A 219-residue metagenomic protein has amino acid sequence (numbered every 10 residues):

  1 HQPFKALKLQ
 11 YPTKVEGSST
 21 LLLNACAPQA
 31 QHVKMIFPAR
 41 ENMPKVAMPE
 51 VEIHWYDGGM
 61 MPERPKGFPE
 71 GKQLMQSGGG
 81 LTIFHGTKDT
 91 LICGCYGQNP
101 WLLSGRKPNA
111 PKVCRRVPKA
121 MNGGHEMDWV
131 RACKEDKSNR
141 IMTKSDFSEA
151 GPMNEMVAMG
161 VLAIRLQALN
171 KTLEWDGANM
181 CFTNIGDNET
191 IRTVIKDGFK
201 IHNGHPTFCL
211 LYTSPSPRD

Functional and structural regions predicted by a protein language model:
H1-D136, I141-T143, P152-A178, F182-N184 (+1 more regions): Glycine-rich, aromatic-lined ligand/substrate-binding cores of catalytic and carbohydrate-binding domains
N184-G186, R218: Generic low-complexity, intrinsically disordered sequence content enriched in small uncharged/hydrophobic residues
R192-K196, I201-N203, C209: Core domains of carbohydrate- and sulfate-ester-processing enzymes
Y212-D219: Conserved small/polar residues in nucleotide/adenosyl-binding loops
